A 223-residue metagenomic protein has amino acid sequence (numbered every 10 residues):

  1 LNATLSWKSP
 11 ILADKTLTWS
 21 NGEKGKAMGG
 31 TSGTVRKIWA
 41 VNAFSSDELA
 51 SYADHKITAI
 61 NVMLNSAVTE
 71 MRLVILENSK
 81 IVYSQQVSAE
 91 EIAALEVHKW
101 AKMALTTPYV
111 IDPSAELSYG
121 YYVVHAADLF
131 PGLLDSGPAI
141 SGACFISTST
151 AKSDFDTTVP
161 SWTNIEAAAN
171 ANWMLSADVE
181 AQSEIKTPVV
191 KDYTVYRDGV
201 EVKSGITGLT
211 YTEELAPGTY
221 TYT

Functional and structural regions predicted by a protein language model:
L1-S6: Short coil/turn motif common to extracellular beta-sandwich-like domains
K8-N78, I111, E116, V123-E184: Beta-sheet-rich sandwich/jelly-roll-like modules and their strand-loop junctions
M71-L73, K191-V195: Short beta-strand elements bearing conserved aromatic residues within extracellular beta-rich modules
N78-S79, D198-G199: Short strand-turn-strand beta-turns centered on an Asx-Gly dipeptide
A89-K99: Short proline/glycine- and polar residue-rich coil/turn motifs
K99-M103, L209-E213: Short strand-edge motifs at loop-to-beta-strand transitions and within beta-strands of extracellular beta-rich domains
E201-T207: Short beta-strand segments within Ig-like beta-sandwich modules, predominantly Fibronectin type-III
E213-T223: Beta-strand-rich modules
